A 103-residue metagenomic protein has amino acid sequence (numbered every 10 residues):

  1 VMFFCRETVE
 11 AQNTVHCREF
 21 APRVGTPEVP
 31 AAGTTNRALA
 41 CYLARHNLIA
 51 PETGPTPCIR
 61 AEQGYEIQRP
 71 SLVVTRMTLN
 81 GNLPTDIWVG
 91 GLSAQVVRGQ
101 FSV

Functional and structural regions predicted by a protein language model:
V1-V103: Active-site proximal loop and beta-alpha junction motif in alpha/beta enzyme cores
